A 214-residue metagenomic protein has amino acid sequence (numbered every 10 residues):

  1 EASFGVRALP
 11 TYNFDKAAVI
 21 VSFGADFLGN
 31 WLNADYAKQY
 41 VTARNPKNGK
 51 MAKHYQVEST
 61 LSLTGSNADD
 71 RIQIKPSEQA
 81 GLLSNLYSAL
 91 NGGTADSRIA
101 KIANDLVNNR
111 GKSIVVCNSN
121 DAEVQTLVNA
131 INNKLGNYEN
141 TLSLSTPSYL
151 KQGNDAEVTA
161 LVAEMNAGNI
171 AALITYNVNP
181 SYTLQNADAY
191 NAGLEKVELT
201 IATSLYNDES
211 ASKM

Functional and structural regions predicted by a protein language model:
E1-M214: Cofactor-pocket helix-loop regions in the catalytic cores of large enzyme subunits
